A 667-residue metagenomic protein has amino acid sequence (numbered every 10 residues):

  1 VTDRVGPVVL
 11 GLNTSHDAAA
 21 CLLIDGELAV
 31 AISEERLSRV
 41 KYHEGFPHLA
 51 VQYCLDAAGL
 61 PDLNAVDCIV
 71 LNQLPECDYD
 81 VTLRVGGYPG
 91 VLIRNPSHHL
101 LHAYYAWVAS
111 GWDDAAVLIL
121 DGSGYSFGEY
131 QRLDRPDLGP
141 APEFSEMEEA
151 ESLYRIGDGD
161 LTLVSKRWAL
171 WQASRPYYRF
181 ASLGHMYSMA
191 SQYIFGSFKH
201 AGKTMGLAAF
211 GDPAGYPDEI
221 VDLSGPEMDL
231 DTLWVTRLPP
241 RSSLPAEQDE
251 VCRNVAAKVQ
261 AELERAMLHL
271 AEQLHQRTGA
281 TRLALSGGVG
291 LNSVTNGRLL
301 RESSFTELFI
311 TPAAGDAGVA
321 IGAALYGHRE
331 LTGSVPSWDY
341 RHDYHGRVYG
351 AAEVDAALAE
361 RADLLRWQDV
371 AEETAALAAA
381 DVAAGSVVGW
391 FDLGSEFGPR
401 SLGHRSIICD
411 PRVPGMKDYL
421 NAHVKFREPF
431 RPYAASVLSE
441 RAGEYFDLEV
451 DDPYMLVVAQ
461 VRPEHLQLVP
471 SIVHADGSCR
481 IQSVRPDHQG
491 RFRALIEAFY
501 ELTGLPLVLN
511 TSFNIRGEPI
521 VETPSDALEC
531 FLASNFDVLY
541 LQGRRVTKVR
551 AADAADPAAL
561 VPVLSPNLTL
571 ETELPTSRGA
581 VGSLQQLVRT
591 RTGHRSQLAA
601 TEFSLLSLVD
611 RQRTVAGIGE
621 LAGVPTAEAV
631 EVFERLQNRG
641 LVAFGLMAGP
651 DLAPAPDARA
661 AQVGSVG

Functional and structural regions predicted by a protein language model:
V8, N13-K41, P61, T82-P96 (+10 more regions): Flexible beta->alpha loop and helix N-cap segments adjacent to enzyme active/binding sites
R36-D62, M267: N-terminal phosphate-binding loop and adjacent alpha-helix
Q52-D67, A271-G279: Phosphate/pyrophosphate-binding loops at sites that engage ATP/ADP/AMP, CoA/4′-phosphopantetheine, polyphosphate
L63-L74, G279-G288: Short glycine-rich phosphate-binding loop at a beta-alpha junction
T204-A261: Active-site cores of enzymes that catalyze phosphoryl transfer or operate on phosphate-rich substrates
K258-L283, L502: Phosphate/ATP-binding catalytic cores across multiple sugar-kinase/actin-like superfamilies, primarily ASKHA
L584-T626, E631: Short amphipathic alpha-helical interface segments
